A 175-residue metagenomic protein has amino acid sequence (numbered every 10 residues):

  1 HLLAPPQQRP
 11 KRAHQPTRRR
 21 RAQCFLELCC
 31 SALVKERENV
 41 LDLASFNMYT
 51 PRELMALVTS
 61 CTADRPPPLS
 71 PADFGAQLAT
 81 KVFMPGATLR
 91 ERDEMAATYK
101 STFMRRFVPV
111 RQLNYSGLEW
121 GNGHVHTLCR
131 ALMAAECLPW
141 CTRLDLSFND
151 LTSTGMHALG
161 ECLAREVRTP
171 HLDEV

Functional and structural regions predicted by a protein language model:
H1-G123, T127, R143: The feature represents the membrane-entry module of six-transmembrane cation channels
R105-Q112, A134-R143, A164-E174: Leucine-rich repeat
L118, N149-L151, V175: Conserved "Asn-ladder"/turn position within leucine-rich repeats
W120-L128, L151-L159: The leucine-rich repeat
L128, C141-L146, L159, V175: Structural signal for hydrophobic/aromatic residues that build the beta-strand cores of folded beta-sheet domains
